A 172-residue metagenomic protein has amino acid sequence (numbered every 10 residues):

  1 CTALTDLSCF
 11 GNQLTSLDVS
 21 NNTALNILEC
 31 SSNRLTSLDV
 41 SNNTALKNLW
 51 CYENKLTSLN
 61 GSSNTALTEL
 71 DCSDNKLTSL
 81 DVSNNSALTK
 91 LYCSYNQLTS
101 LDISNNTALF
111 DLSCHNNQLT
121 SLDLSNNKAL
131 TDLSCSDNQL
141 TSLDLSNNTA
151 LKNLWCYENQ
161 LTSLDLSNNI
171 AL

Functional and structural regions predicted by a protein language model:
C1-A3, N22-L25, S41-L46, S62-L67 (+5 more regions): Leucine-rich repeat
C1-T15, N153-L172: Low-complexity/repetitive intrinsically disordered segments
T5, L56, N96-T99, L161: Generic alpha-helical secondary structure signal
L7-C9, N26-C30, K47-C51, T68-C72 (+4 more regions): Conserved hydrophobic beta-strand positions in leucine-rich repeat
